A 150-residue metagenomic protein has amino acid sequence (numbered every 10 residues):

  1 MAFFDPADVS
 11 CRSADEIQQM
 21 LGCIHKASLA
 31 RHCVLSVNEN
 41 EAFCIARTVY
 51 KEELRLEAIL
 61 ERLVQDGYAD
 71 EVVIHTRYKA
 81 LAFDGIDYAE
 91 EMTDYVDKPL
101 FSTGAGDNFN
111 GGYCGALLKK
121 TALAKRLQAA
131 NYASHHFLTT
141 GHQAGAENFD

Functional and structural regions predicted by a protein language model:
M1, S13-I17, K26-R31, R47-D150: Conserved phosphate-binding/catalytic region of the ribokinase-like
A2-F4, L35: Hydrophobic faces of well-ordered beta-strands that scaffold small-molecule active sites in alpha/beta enzyme cores
A7-V9, N40-A42, R77: Active-site beta-loop-alpha junctions enriched in small/polar residues
L29-N40: Non-cysteine beta-strand/loop elements that form the S-adenosyl-L-methionine
